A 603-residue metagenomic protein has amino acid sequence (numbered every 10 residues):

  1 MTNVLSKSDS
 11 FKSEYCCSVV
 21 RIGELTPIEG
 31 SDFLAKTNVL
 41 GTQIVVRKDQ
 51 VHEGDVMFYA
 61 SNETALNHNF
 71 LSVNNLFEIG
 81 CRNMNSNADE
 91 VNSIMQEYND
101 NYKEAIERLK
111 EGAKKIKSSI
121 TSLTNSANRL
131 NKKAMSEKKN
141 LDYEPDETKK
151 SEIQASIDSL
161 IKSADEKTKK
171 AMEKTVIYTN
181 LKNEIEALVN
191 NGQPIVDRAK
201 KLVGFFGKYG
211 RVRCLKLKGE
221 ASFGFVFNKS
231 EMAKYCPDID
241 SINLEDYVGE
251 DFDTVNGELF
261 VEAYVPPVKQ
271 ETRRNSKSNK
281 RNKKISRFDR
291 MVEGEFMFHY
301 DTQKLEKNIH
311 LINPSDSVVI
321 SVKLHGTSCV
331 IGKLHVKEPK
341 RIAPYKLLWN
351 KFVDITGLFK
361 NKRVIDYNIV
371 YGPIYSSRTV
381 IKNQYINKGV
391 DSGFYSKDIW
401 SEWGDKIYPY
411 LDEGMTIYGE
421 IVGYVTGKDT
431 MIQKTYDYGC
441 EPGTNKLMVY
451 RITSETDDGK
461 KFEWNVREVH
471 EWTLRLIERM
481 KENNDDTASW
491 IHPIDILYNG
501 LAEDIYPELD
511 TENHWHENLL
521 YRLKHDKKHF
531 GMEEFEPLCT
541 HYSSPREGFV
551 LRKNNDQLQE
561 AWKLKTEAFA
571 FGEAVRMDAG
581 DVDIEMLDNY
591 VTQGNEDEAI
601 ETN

Functional and structural regions predicted by a protein language model:
T2-K114, N128-M135, K139, T148-E152 (+2 more regions): Core nucleotide-handling region used for phosphoryl-transfer chemistry
E144: Cysteine-nucleophile amide-bond enzymes
